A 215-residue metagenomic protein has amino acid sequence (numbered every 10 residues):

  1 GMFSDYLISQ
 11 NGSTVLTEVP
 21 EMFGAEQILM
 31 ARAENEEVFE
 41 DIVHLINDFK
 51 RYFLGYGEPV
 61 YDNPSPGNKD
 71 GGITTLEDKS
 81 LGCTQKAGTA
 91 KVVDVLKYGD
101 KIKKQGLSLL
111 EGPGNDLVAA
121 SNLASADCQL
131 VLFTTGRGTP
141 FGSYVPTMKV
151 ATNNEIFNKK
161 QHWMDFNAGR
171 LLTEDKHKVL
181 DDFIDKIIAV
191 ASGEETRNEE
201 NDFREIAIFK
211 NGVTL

Functional and structural regions predicted by a protein language model:
G1-L215: Anaerobic metallocofactor- and corrinoid-dependent redox/one-carbon enzyme cores, especially those from methanogenesis
